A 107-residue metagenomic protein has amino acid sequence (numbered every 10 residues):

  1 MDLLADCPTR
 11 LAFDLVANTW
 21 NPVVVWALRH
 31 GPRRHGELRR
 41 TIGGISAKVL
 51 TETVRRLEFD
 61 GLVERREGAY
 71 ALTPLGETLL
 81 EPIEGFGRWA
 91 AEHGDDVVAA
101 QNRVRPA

Functional and structural regions predicted by a protein language model:
M1-D2, T9, L75, A91 (+1 more regions): Proteins with a high burden of low-complexity, intrinsically disordered sequence enriched in S/T/G/P/A and R, requiring
D2-V49, D60-L62, A71, E77: N-terminal helix-turn-helix DNA-binding core of bacterial DNA-binding proteins
V54-R55: Short, hydrophobic-biased segments on the C-terminal half of alpha helices that form "recognition helices"
E64-A69, R103-A107: Noncatalytic linker/hinge segments flanking ATPase motor cores
R65-G87: Basic, amphipathic "hinge/linker" alpha-helix immediately C-terminal to the N-terminal HTH DNA-binding motif
E81-A107: Amphipathic alpha-helical dimerization/coiled-coil segments that flank or bridge DNA-binding/regulatory modules
